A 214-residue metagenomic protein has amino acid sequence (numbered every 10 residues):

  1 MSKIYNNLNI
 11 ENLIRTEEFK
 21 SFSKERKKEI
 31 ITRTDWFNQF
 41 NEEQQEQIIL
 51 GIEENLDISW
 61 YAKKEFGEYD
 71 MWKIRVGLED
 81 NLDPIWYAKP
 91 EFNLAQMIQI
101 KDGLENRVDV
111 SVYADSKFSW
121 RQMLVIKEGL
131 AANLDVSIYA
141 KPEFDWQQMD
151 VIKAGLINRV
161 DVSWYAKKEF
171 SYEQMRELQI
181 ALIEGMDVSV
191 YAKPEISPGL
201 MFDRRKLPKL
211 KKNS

Functional and structural regions predicted by a protein language model:
M1-S214: General marker for long, soluble alpha-helical cores
